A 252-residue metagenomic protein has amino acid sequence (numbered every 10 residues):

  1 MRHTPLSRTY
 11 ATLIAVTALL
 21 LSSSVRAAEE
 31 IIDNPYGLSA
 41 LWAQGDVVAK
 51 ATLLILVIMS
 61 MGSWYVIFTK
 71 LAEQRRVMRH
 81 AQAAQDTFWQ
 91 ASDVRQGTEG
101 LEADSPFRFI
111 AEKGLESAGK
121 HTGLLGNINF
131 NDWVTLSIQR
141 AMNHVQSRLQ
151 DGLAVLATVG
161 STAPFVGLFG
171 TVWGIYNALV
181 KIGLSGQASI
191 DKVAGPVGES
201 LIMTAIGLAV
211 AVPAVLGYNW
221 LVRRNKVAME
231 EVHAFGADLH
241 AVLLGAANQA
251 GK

Functional and structural regions predicted by a protein language model:
M1-A28: N-terminal secretory/membrane targeting signals
R2, G160, I206-V210: Hydrophobic alpha-helical transmembrane segments of integral membrane proteins, especially lipid-exposed positions
I31, R75-I190, L216-K252: Predominantly long cytosolic amphipathic alpha-helical stalk/bundle segments
N34-G45, K192: Short, aromatic-rich amphipathic segments at membrane interfaces that lie adjacent to a transmembrane helix or signal
A40-T69: Hydrophobic alpha-helical transmembrane segments
G186-Q187, K192-S200: Hydrophobic alpha-helical transmembrane segments and adjacent short intramembrane/lumenal linkers of inner/organellar
S200-L216: Hydrophobic alpha-helical transmembrane segments of polytopic membrane proteins
